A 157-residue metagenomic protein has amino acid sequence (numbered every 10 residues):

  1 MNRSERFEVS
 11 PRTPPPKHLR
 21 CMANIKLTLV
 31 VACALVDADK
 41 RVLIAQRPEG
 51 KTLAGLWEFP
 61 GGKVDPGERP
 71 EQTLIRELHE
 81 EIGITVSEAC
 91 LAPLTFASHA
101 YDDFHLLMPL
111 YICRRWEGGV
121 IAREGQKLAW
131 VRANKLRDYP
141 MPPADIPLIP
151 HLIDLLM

Functional and structural regions predicted by a protein language model:
M1-C21: N-terminal amphipathic/basic-hydrophobic helices that include classical n-h-c signal peptides and signal-anchor
L19-V42, K63, F96: Conserved N-terminal beta-strand and adjoining loop/helix that marks the start of the Nudix/MutT-like hydrolase domain
T28, D37, T95-V120, A129: Active-site-adjacent beta-strand/loop module that shapes the phosphate/pyrophosphate-binding cleft
C33, F59, R132: Residue-level signal for inorganic ion chemistry
R41-E81: Conserved Nudix-box catalytic region and its N-terminal flanking loop in Nudix hydrolases and closely related
T85-T95: A short coil-to-beta-strand element that immediately follows conserved catalytic motifs
L110-R114, V120-L152: NUDIX/MutT-family hydrolases
